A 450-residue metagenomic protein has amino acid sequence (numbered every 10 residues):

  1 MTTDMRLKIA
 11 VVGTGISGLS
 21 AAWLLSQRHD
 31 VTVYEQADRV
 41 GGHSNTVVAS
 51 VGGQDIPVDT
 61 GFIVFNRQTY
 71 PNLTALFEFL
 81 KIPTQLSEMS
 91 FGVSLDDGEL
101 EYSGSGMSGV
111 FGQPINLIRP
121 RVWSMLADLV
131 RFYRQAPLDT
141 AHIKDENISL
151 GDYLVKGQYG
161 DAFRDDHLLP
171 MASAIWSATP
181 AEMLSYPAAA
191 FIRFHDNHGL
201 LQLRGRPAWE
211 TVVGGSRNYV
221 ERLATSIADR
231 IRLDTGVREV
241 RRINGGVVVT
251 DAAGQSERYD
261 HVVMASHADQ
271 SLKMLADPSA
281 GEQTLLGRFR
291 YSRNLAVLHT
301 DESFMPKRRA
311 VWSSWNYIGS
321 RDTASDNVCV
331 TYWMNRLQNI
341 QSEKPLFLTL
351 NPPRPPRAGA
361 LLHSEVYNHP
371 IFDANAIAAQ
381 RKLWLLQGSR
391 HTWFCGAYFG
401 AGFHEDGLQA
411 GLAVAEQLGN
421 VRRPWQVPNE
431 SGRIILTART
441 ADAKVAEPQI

Functional and structural regions predicted by a protein language model:
M1-I9, R28, A49-S50, I377-R381 (+1 more regions): Extreme N-terminal leader/targeting segments of oxidoreductases
L7-V33: N-terminal Rossmann-like FAD-binding beta1-loop-alpha1 element of flavoenzymes
S26-S50: Glycine-rich FAD pyrophosphate-binding loop
V47-L73: N-terminal glycine-rich dinucleotide-binding loop that anchors FAD/FMN and/or NAD(P) in oxidoreductases
V48, S103-G106, A324-I450: Conserved flavin/dinucleotide-binding core of flavoenzymes
R67-R193: Mobile amphipathic helical/loop "lid" adjacent to a hydrophobic cofactor/ligand pocket
R193-A252, E257: Helical element adjacent to the flavin cofactor pocket in flavoenzyme catalytic cores
R238-N368: Mid-domain catalytic core of redox enzymes that form a hydrophobic substrate pocket/lid adjacent to a catalytic redox
